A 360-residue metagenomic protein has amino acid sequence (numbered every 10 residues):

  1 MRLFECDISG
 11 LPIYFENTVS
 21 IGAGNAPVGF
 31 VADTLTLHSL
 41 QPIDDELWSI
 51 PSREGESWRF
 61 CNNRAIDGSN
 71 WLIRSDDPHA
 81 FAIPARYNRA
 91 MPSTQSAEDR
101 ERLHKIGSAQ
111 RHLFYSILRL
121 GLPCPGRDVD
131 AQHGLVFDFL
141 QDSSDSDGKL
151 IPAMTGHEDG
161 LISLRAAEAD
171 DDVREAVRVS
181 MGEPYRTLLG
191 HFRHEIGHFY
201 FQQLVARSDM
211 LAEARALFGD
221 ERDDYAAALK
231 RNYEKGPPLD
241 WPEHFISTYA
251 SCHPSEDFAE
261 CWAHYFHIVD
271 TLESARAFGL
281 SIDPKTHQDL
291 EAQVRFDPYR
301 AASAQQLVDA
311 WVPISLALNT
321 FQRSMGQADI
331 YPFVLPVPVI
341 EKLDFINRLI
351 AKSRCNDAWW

Functional and structural regions predicted by a protein language model:
F4, L11, A250-W360: Pan-zinc metallopeptidase signature
C6-S9, S20-G24, W58-R64, A82-A85: Short cysteine-rich clusters marking metal-coordination/redox-active sites
G10-Y14, P27-A32, A65-I73, R89: Cys/His-rich microdomains that often coordinate metals
G24-L37, P84-S93: Short Cys/His-rich micro-motifs in 6-15 aa windows
C61, E101-D171: Auxiliary, metal-adjacent structural segments of Zn-dependent hydrolase domains
D172-F192: Short pre-active-site segment immediately N-terminal to the catalytic Zn-binding motif
H191-L204: Catalytic glutamate of the conserved HExxH
F201-L272: Post-HExxH zinc-binding segment in Zn-dependent metallohydrolases
